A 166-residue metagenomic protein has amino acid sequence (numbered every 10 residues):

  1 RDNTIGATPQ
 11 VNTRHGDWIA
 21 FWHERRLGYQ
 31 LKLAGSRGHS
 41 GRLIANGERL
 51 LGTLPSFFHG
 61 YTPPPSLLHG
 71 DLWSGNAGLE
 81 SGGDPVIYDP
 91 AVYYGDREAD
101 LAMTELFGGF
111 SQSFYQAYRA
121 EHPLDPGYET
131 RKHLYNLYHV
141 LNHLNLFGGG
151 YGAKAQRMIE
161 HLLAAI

Functional and structural regions predicted by a protein language model:
D2-P55: Active-site catalytic-loop/activation-segment of kinase and kinase-like phosphoryl-transfer enzymes
G6, L72-S74: Short, catalytically relevant binding-site loops at active-site mouths
V11-R14, W18-H23, K32, Y61-L67 (+3 more regions): Active-site Asp-x-Gly
L43-P65, E160-A164: Short, intrinsically disordered, low-complexity segments enriched in Ser/Thr and Pro
L134-H143: Short helix/strand-capping connector loops at secondary-structure junctions
